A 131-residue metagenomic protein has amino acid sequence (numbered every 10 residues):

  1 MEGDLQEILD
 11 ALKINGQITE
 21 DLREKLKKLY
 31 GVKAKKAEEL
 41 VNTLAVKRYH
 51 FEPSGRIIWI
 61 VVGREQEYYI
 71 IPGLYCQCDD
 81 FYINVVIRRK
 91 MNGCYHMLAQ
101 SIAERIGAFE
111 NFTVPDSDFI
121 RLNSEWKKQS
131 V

Functional and structural regions predicted by a protein language model:
M1-V131: Long, low-complexity, compositionally biased intrinsically disordered regions
